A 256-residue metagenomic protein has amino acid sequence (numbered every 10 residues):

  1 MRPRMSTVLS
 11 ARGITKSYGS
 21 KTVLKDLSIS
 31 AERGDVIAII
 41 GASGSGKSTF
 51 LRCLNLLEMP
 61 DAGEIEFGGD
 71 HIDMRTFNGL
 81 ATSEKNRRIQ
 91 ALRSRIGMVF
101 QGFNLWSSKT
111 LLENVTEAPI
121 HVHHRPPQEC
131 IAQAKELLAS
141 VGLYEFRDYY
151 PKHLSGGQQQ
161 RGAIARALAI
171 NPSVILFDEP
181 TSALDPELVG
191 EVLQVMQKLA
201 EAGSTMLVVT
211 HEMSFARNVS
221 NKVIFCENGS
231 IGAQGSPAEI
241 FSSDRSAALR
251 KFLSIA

Functional and structural regions predicted by a protein language model:
D70-L80, T116, P127-F146: Conserved ABC ATPase "signature" region
Y150-L154, Q158: Conserved ABC ATPase signature
A169-S173: A short, proline-enriched helix->beta-strand linker immediately N-terminal to the Walker B motif in ABC-type P-loop
I175-D178: Catalytic Walker B motif of ABC-type/P-loop ATPase nucleotide-binding domains
T210-H211: H-loop/switch region of ABC-family ATPase nucleotide-binding domains
